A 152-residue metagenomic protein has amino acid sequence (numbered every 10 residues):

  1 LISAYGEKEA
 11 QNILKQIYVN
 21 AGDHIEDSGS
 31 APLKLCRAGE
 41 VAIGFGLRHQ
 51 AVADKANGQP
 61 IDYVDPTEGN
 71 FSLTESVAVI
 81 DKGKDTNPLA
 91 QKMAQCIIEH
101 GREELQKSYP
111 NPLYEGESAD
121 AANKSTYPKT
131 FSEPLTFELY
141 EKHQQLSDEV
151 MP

Functional and structural regions predicted by a protein language model:
I2-P66: Ligand-binding pocket segment of bilobal, Venus flytrap-like solute-binding proteins
I2-S3, T74-T86, L105-S108: A bilobed periplasmic-binding-protein/Venus flytrap-type ligand-binding module shared by bacterial periplasmic
K8, D27-S30, K84-P88, P134-E141: Soluble non-cytosolic domains of exported or imported proteins
E9-I13, E75, D85-I97, E104: Short amphipathic alpha-helical coupling segments at ligand-binding clamshell hinges and other catalytic/signaling
G39, K82, E99-H100: Generic structural signal for alpha-helix termini and adjacent loop/cap motifs
T67-S72: Short, surface-exposed loop/turn microsegments at beta-strand edges and helix-strand junctions
C96-S118: Periplasmic-binding protein-like
S118-P152: Extracellular/periplasmic bilobal clamshell ligand-binding domains
